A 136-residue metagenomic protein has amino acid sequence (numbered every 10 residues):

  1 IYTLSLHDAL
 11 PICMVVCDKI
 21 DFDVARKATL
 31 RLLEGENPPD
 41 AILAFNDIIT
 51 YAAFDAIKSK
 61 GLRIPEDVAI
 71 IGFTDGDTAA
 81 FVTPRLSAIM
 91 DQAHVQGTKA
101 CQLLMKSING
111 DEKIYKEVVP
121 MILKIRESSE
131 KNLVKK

Functional and structural regions predicted by a protein language model:
I1-D8: Single conserved hydrophobic/aromatic residue that forms the stacking wall/gate of nucleotide- or nucleobase-binding
A9-C13: Short, structured loop/turn "capping" segments at alpha-beta junctions
M14-G35: Structural motif
A28-K135: Flexible loop/turn connectors
